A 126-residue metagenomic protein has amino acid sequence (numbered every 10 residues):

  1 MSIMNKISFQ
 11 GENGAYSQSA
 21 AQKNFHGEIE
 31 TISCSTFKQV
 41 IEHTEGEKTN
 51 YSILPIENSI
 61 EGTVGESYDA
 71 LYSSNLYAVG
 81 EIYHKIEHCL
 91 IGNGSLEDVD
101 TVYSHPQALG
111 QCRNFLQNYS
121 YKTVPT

Functional and structural regions predicted by a protein language model:
M1-T126: Domain-level signature for soluble enzymes in the chorismate/prephenate branch of the shikimate pathway
